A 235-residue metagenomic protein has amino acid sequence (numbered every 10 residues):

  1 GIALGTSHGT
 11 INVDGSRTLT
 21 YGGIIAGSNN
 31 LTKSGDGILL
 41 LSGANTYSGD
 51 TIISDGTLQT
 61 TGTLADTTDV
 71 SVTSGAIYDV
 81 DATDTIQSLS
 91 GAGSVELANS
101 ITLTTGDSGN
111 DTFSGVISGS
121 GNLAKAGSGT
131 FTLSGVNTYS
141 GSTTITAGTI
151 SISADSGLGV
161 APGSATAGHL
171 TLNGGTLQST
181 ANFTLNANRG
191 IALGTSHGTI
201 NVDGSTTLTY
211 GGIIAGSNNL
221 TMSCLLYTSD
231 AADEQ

Functional and structural regions predicted by a protein language model:
G1-L19, A26-L40, S48-D111, S118-T132 (+2 more regions): Beta-strand repeat architectures
N45, N137: Beta-strand-rich ligand-recognition modules
Y227-Q235: Single conserved hydrophobic/aromatic residue that forms the stacking wall/gate of nucleotide- or nucleobase-binding
